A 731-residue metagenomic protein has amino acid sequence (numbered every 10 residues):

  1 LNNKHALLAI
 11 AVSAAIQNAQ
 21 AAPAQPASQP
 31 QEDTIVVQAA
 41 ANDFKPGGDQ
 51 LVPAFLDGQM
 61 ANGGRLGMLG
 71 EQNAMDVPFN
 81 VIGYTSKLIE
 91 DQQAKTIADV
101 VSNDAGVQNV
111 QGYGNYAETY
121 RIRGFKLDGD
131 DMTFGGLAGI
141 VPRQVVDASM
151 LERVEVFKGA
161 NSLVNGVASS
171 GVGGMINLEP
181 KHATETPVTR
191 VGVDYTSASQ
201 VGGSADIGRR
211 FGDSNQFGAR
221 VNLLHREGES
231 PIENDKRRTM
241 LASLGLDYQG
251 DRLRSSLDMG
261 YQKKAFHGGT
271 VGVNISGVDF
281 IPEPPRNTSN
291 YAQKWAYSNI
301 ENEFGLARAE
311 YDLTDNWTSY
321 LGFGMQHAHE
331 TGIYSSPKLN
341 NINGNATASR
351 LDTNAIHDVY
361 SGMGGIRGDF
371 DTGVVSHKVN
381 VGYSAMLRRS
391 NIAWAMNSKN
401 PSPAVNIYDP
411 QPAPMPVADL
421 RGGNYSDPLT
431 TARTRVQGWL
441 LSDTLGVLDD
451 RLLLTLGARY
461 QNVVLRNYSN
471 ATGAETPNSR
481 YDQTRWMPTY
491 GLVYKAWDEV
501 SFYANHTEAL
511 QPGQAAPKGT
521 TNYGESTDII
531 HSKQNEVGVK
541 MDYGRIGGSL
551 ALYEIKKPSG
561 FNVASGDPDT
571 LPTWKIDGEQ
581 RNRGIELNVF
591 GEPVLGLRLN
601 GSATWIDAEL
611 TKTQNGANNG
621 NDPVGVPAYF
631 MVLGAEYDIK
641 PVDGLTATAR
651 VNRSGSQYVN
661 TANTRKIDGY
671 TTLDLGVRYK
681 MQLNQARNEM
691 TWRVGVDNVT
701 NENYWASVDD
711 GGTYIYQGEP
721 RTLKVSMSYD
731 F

Functional and structural regions predicted by a protein language model:
D33-T186, V537: Acidic, small-polar-rich N-terminal luminal/periplasmic segments of exported/outer-membrane proteins
S149-E152, L163-A242, Y248-R254, E303 (+2 more regions): Outer-membrane beta-barrel translocator/receptor signature
R226-S230, S243-D312, M325-H357, P401-P428 (+3 more regions): Acidic/polar loop-and-plug regions of large Gram-negative outer-membrane beta-barrel proteins
D247, H357, S376-R388, T430-K557 (+3 more regions): Structural signature of Gram-negative outer-membrane beta-barrels, strongest in the C-terminal barrel of TonB-dependent
A265-V278, L387-I392, T489-E536, G547-K575 (+3 more regions): Surface-exposed extracellular loop regions of Gram-negative outer-membrane beta-barrel proteins, predominantly
E310-G324, A328-Y334, D528-E592, L599-K612: Membrane-embedded beta-barrel scaffold of Gram-negative outer-membrane proteins
A355, V379, V493, A504 (+2 more regions): Conserved C-terminal beta-signal and adjacent last beta-strands/turns of outer-membrane beta-barrel proteins
D449, E554, K575-T661, S728-D730: Gram-negative outer-membrane beta-barrel transporters
